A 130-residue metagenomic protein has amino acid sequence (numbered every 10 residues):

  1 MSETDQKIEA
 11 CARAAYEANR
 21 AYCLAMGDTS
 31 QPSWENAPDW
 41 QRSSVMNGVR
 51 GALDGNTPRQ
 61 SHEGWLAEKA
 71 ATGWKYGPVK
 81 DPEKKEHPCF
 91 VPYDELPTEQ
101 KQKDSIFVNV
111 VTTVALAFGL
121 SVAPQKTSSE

Functional and structural regions predicted by a protein language model:
M1-E130: Alpha-helical propensity feature that highlights long, continuous alpha-helices across diverse contexts
